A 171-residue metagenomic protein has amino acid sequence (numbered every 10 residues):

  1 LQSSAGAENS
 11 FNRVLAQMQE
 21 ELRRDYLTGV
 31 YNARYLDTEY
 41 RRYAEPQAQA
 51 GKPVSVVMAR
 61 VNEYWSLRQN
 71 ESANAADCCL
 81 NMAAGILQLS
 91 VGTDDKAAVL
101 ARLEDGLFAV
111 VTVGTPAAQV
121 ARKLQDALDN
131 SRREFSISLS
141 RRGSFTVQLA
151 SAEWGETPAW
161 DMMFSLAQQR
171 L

Functional and structural regions predicted by a protein language model:
L1-A16, P116, V120, R133 (+2 more regions): Regulatory sensory/coupling modules that transmit signals to nucleotide-handling catalytic cores
Q17-E39, A59-S72, N81: Conserved nucleotide-binding and Mg2+-coordinating catalytic segments in signaling enzymes
Q19-E20, A33-P53, A84-T93: Short regulatory alpha-helical coupling segments that immediately precede and/or link into cyclic nucleotide signaling
R23, S55, A84-A117, R133-S140: Conserved helix-loop-beta segment at the catalytic/binding core of cyclic-nucleotide signaling proteins
A75, C79, L107-A127: Short helix/loop segment flanking the catalytic signature motif in cyclic-nucleotide metabolism enzymes
V99-V111, S136-R170: A short glycine-enriched loop-to-beta-strand structural element that forms part of the catalytic core of nucleotide
L128-R132: A common structural junction motif
